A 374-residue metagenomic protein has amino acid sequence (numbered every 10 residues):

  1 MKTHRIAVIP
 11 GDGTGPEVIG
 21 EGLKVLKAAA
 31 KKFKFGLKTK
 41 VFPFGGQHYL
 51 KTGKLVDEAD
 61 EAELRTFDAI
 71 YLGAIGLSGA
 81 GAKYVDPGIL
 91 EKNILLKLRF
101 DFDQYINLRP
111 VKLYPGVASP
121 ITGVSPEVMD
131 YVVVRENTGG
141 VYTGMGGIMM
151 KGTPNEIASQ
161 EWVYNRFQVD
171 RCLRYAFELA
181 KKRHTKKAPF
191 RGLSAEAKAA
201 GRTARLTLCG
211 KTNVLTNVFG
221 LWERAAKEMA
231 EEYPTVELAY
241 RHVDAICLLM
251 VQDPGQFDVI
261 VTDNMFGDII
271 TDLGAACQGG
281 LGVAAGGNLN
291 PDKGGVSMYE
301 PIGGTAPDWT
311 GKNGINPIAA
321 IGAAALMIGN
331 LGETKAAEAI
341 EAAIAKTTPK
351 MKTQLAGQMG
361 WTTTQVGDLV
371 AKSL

Functional and structural regions predicted by a protein language model:
K2-I6: Extreme N-terminal starter segment of soluble prokaryotic enzymes
A7-K24, A28-A30, T153-R241: Glycine-rich phosphate/diphosphate-binding loop of Rossmann-like nucleotide-binding domains
D12-G15, D68, V134, A176 (+4 more regions): Buried hydrophobic positions in well-ordered alpha/beta secondary-structure cores of metabolic enzymes
G22, L26, A226, A320-I328 (+1 more regions): Buried hydrophobic packing segments
K34-E58, M250: N-terminal beta-loop-helix "entrance" segment that forms/cooperates in small-molecule cofactor or anionic ligand
H48, I89, L248-M351: Glycine-rich phosphate/nucleotide-binding loop
Y49-S159, M265-G267: N-terminal glycine-rich phosphate/adenylate-binding segment common to multiple enzyme folds
G116, R241-L248: Short acidic loop-to-helix transition motifs that present clustered carboxylates
